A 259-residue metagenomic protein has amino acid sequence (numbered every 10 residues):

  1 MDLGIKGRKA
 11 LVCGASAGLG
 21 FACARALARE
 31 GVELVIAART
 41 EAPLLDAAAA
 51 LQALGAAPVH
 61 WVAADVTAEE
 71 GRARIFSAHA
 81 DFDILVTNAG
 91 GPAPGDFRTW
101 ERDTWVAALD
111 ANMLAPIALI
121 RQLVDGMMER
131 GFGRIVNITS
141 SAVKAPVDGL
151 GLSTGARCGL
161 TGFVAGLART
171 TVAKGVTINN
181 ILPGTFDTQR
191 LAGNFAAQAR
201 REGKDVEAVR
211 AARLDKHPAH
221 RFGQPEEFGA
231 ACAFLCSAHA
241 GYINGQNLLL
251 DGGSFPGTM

Functional and structural regions predicted by a protein language model:
K9, S16-G18: Conserved glycine-rich cofactor-binding loop
D96-R98, T104-L109, I135, R213: Substrate-binding pocket helix/loop in short-chain dehydrogenase/reductase
I120-R121, A165: A short, exposed helix-loop element centered on a Lys and neighboring polar residues
D125, R169-T170, G241: Alpha-helical segment proximal to the catalytic Tyr-Lys
V136-G159, V164-A173, T185-F186: Catalytic loop of short-chain dehydrogenase/reductase
A145, A233, N244-M259: Short C-terminal tail/terminal secondary-structure segment of NAD(P)H-dependent dehydrogenase/reductase domains
V172, T177, I243-G245: Short, small/polar-rich loop/turn modules that mediate ligand/substrate recognition or access, typified
